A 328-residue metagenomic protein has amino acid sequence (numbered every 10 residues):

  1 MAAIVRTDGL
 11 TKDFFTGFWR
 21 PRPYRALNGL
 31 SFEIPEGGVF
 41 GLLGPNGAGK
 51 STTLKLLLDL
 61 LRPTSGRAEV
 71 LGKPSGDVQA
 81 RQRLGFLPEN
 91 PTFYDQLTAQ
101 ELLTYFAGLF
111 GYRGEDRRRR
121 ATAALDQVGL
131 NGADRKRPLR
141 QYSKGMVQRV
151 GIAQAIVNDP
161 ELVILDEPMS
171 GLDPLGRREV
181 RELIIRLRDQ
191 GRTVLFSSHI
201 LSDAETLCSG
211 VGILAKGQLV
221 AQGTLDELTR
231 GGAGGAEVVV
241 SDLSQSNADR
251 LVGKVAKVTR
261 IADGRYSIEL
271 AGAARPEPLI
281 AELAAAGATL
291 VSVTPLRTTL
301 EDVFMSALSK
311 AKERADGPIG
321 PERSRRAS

Functional and structural regions predicted by a protein language model:
A2-S202, T206-A215, A221: ABC transporter nucleotide-binding domains
K73, L130, K144, S241-L243 (+2 more regions): Structured loop/turn residues at secondary-structure junctions
G108-G111, A233, S309-E313: Non-catalytic alpha-helical coupling and interface elements of nucleotide-dependent molecular machines and regulators
R178, V255-T259, T289-T294: A short linear hydrophobic-aromatic micro-motif
R181-A271: ABC transporter nucleotide-binding domain
A271-S328: C-terminal coupling/interaction segments
